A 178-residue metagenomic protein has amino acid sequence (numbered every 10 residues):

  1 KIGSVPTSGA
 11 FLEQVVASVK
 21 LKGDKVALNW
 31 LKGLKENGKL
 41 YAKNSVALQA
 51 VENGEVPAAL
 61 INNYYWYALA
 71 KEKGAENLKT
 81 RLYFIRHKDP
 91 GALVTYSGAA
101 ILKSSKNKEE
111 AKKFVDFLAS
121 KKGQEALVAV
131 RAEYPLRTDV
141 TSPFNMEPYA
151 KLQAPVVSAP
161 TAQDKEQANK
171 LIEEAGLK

Functional and structural regions predicted by a protein language model:
K1-V56: Extracytoplasmic ligand-binding site segments that recognize negatively charged/polar headgroups
I2-T7, F117-T141: Periplasmic-binding protein-like
I2-V5, P57-N62, R81-F84: Structural recognition of the beta-strand scaffold that forms the well-ordered cores of secreted hydrolase catalytic
V19, V94-N107, A126-A129: A bilobed periplasmic-binding-protein/Venus flytrap-type ligand-binding module shared by bacterial periplasmic
D24, E133-K178: An extracytoplasmic/periplasmic, membrane-proximal ligand-sensing/linker region
W30-L34, L40-Y41, E76-K103: Periplasmic-binding protein-like
A47-L48, V56, W66, A111 (+1 more regions): Short, hydrophobic alpha-helical packing/hinge segments within bilobed ligand-binding/sensory domains
A58-L78: A ligand-binding cleft/hinge motif common to bilobed small-molecule-binding domains
